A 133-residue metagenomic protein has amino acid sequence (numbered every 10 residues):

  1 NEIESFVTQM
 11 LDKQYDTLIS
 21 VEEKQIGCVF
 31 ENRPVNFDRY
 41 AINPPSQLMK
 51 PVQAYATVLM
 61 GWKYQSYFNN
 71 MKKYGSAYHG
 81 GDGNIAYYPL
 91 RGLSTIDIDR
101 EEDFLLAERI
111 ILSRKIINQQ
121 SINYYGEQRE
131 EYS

Functional and structural regions predicted by a protein language model:
N1-P89: Conserved core of the sugar-phosphate nucleotidyltransferase
A54-S133: Conserved alpha/beta core of the MobA/IspD/sugar-nucleotide pyrophosphorylase nucleotidyltransferase superfamily
